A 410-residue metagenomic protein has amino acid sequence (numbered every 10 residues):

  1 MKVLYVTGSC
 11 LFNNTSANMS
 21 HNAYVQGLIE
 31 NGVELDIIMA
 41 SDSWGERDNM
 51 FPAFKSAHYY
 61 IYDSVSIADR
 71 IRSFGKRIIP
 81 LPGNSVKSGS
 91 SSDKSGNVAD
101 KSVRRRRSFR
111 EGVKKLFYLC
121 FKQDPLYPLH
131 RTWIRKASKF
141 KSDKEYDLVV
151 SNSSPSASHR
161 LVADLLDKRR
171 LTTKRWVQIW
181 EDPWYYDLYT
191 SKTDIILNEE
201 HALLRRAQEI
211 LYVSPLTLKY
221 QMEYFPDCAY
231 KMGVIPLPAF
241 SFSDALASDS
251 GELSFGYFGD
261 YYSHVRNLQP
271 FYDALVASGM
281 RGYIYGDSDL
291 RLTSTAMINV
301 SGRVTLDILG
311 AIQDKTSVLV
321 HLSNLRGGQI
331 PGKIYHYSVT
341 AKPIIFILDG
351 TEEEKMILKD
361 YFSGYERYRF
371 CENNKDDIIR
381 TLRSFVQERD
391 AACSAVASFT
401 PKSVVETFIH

Functional and structural regions predicted by a protein language model:
M1-A68, E209, D273-S278: N-terminal subdomain of nucleotide-sugar transferases
S43-P128: A conserved catalytic-core segment of Leloir-type glycosyltransferases
R135, A157, T193-I210: Membrane-proximal helix-turn-helix segments that form the acceptor-binding/catalytic region of lipid-linked
R175, W184-A202, S241: Nucleotide-sugar donor phosphate/pyrophosphate-binding loop at the beta->alpha transition of glycosyltransferases
L203-K231: A short, active-site helix/loop in glycosyltransferases that binds the activated sugar's phosphate group
L216, L237-P238: Carbohydrate-associated surface elements
F240-F242, S250-T293, R303-L306: Conserved catalytic-core segment of nucleotide-activated headgroup transferases in glycan assembly
R369-H410: A charged, aromatic-enriched C-terminal amphipathic alpha-helix characteristic of glycosyltransferases across folds
